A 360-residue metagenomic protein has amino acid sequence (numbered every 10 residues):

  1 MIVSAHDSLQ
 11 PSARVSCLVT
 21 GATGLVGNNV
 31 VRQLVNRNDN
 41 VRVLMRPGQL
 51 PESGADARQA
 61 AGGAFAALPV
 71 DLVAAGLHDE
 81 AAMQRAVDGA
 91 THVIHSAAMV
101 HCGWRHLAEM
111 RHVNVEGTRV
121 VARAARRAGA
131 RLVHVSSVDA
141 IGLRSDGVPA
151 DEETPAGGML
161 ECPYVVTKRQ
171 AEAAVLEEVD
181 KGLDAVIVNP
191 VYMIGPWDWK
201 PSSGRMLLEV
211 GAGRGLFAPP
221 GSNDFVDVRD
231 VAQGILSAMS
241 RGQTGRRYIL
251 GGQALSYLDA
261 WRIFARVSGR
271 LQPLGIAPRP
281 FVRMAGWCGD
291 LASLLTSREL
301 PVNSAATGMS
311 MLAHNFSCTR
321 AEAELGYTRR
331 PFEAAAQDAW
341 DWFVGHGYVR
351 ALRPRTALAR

Functional and structural regions predicted by a protein language model:
R14-R37: N-terminal Rossmann NAD(P)H-binding glycine-rich loop of SDR-like oxidoreductase domains
N40, A108, H112-Y164: Conserved Rossmann-fold NAD(P)-dependent oxidoreductase catalytic core, especially the SDR/UDP-sugar
A64-E116, A124: NAD(P)H-binding glycine-rich loop region in Rossmannoid oxidoreductase-like domains and their noncatalytic homologs
C102, V138-V148, M193-K200: Conserved catalytic-site region of short-chain dehydrogenase/reductase
V120, Q170, P201-S202, A218-M239 (+1 more regions): Substrate-positioning beta->alpha
P155-M159, L208-V226, D230, G242: A conserved pocket-lining segment of Rossmann-fold NAD(P)-dependent short-chain dehydrogenase/reductase
E172-P196: Conserved beta-loop-beta element that borders a ligand/cofactor-binding pocket
G234-P301, C318, E333-R360: Mid/C-terminal beta-alpha module of Rossmann-like enzyme folds, strongest in SDR-family dehydrogenases/epimerases
